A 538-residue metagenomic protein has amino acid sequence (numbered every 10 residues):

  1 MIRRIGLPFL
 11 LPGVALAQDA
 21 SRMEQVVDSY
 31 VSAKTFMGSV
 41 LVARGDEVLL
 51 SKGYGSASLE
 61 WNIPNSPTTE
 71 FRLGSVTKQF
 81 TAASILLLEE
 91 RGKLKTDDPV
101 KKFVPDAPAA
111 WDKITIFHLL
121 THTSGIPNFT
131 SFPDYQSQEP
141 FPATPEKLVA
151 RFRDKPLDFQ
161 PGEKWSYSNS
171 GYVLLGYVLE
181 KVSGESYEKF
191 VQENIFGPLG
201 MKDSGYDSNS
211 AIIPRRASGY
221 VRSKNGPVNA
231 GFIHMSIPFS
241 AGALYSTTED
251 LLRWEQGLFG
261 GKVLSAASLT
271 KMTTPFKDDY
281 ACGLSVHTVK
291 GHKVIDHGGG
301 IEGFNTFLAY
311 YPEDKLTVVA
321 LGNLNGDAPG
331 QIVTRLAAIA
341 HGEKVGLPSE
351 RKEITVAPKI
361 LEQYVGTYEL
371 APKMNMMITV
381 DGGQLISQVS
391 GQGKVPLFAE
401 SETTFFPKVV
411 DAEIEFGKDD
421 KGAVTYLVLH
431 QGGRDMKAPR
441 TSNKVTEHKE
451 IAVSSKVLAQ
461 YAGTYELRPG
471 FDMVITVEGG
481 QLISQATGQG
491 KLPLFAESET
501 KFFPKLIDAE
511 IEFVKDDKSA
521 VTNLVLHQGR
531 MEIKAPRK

Functional and structural regions predicted by a protein language model:
M1-I2, G6-F71, L87-K95, T121-I126 (+5 more regions): N-terminal leader/targeting segments and the immediately adjacent pre-domain N-terminus
Q18-K52, E139, A150, E180-E185 (+3 more regions): Catalytic loop of the DD-peptidase/beta-lactamase superfamily, centered on the K-T-G motif and neighboring
A20-R22, G38, R72-V76, L88-D134 (+4 more regions): Active-site helix/loop module of the DD-peptidase/beta-lactamase fold, centered on the serine-lysine SxxK catalytic
W61-N65, F152-D158, A230-I237: Short glycine/proline-rich turn/loop motifs
E70-R72, F103-A107, Y135-E139, Q160-K164 (+4 more regions): Second-shell loop/turn segments in exported
S75-V76, S166-N169: Catalytic nucleophile serine of serine hydrolases, specifically the conserved "nucleophile elbow" pentapeptide
T81: Active/ligand-binding-proximal structured segments within catalytic/core domains that scaffold catalytic residues
